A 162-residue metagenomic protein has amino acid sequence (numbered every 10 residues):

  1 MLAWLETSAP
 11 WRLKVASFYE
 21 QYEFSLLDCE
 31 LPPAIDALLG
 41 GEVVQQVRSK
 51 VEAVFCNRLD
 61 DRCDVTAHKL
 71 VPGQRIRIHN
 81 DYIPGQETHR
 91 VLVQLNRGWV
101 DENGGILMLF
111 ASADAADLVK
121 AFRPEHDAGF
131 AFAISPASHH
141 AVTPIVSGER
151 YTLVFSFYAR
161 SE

Functional and structural regions predicted by a protein language model:
M1-V54: Non-heme Fe(II)/2-oxoglutarate
D36-G40, R48-E162: Catalytic core of non-heme Fe(II) oxygenases with the double-stranded beta-helix
